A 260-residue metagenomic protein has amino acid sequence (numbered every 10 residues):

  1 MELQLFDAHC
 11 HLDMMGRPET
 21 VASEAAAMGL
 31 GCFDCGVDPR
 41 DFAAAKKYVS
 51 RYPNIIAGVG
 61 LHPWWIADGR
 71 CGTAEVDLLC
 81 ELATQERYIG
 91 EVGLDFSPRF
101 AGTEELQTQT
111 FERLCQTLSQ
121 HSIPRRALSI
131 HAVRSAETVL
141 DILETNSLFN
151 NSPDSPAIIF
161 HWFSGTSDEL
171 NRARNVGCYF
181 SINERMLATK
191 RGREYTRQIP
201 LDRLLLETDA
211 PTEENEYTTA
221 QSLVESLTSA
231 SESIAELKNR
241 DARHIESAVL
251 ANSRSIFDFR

Functional and structural regions predicted by a protein language model:
M1-R260: Mid-domain alpha/beta scaffold segments of enzyme catalytic cores
